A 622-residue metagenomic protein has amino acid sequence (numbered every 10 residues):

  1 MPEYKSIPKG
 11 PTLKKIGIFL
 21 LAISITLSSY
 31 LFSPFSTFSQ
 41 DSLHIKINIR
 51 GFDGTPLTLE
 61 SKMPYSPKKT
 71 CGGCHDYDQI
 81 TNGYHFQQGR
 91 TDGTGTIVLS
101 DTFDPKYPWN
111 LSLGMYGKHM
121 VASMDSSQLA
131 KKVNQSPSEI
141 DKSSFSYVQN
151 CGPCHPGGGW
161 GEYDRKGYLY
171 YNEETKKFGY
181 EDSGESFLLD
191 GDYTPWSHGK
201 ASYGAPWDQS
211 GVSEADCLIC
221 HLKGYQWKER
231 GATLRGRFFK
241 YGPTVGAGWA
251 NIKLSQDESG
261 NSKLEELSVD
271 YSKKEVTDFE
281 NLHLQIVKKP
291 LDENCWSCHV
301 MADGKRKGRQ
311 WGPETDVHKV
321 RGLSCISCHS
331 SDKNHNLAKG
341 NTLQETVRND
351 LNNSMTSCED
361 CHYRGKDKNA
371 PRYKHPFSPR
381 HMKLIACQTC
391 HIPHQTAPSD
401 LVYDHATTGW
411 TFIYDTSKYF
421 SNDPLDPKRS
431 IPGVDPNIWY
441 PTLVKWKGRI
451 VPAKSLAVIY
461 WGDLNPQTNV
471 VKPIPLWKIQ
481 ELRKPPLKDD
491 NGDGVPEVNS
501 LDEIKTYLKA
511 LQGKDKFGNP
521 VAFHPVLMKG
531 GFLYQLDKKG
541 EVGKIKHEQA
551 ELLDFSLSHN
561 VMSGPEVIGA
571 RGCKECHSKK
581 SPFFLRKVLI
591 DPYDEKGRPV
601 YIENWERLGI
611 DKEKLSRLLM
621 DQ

Functional and structural regions predicted by a protein language model:
M1-K14: N-terminal secretory signal peptides that target proteins for export/translocation
K9, L20, G494-E497: Intrinsic-disorder-associated interaction segments
F19-S33: Bacterial N-terminal signal peptides
T37-G72, D76-I80, R90-K307, E314-Q622: C-type cytochrome heme-c attachment and multiheme electron-transfer modules
